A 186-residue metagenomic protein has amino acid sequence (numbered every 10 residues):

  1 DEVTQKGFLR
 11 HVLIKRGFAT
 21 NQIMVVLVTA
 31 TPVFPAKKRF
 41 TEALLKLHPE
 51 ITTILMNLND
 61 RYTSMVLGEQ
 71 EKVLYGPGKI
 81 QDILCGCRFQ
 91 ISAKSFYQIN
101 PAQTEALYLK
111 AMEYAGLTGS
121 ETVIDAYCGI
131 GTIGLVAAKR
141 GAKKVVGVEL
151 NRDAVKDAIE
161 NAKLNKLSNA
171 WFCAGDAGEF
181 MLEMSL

Functional and structural regions predicted by a protein language model:
D1-H11, Q70-G76: Conserved alpha/beta core surface patches that mediate binding of polyanionic ligands
G7, F18-Q22, L84, L167: Short gly/pro-enriched beta-turn/loop segments at secondary-structure junctions
H11-K15, Q81: Short, surface-exposed charged micro-motifs
I14, N21-A30, R88-S92: Short, aliphatic-rich beta-strand segments
R16, T29-T31, L58-D60: Non-catalytic surface loops within mature trypsin-like serine protease
A36-K38, E42-K46, E50-L186: Rossmann-like S-adenosyl-L-methionine
